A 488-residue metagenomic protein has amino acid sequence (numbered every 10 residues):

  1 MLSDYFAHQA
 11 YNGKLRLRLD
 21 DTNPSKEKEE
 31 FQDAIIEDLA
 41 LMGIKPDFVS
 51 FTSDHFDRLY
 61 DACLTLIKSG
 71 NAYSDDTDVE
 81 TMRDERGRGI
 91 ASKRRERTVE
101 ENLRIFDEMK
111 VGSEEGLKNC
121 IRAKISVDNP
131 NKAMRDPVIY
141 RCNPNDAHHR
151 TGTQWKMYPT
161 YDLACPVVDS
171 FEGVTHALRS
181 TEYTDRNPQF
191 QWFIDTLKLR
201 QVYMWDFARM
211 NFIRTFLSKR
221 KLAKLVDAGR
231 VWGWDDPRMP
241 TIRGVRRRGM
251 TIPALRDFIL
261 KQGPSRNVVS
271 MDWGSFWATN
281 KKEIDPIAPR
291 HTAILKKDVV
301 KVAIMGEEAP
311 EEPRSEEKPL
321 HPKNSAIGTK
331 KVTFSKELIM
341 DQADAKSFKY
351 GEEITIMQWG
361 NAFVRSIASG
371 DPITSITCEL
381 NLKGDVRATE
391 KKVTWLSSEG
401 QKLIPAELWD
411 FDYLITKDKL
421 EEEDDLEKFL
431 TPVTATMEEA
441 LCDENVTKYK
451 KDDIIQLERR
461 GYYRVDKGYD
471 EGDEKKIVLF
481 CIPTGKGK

Functional and structural regions predicted by a protein language model:
M1-N12: Histidine-anchored nucleotide/phosphate-binding helix
Q9, A40, I67: Anion (oxyanion) recognition and catalysis
K14-R18, S25, E29, D33-A34 (+7 more regions): Basic, alpha-helical terminal appendages of large translation-related enzymes
L15-D21, S170-L178, D236-I242, K261-S265: Glycine- and acidic
D21-N23, F51, T65-L222, R230 (+3 more regions): Active-site cores that bind ATP or allylic diphosphates and position pyrophosphate for catalysis
A34-D38, A62-T65, Q189: Alpha-helical scaffold elements adjacent to nucleotide-binding pockets in ATP/GTP-utilizing enzyme cores
V202-T279: Long, charged, mostly alpha-helical binding arms that flank functional sites
